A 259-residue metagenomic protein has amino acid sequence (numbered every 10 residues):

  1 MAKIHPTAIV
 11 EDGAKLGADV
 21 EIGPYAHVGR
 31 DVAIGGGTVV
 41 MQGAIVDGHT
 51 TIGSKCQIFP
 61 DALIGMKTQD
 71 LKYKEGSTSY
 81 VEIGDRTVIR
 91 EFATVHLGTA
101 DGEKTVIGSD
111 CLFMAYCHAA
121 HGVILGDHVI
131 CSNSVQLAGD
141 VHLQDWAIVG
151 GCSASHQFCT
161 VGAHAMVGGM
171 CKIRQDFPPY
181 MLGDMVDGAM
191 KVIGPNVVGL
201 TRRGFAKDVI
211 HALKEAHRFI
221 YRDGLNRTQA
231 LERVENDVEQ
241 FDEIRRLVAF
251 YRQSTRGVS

Functional and structural regions predicted by a protein language model:
M1-R30: N-terminal segments that cap or nucleate solenoid repeat domains
K3, K15, V39-D127, C131-R246: Glycine-rich hexapeptide-repeat left-handed beta-helix
V20-G23, G36, S54: Basic, Lys/Arg-rich alpha-helical nucleic-acid-recognition elements, primarily the DNA-binding modules of transcription
D31-V32, V123: Pentapeptide-repeat beta-helix register
E243-S259: Non-catalytic, charge-rich alpha-helical accessory subdomains
